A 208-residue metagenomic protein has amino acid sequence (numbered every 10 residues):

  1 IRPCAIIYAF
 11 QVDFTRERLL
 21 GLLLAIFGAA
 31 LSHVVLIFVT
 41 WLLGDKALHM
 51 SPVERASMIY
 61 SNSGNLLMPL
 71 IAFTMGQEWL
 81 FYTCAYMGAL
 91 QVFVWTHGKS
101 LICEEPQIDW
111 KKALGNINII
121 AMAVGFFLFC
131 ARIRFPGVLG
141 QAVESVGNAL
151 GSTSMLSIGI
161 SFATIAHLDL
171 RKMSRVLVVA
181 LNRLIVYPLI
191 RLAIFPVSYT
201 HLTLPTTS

Functional and structural regions predicted by a protein language model:
I1-S208: Alpha-helical transmembrane segments of multi-pass small-molecule/ion transporters
